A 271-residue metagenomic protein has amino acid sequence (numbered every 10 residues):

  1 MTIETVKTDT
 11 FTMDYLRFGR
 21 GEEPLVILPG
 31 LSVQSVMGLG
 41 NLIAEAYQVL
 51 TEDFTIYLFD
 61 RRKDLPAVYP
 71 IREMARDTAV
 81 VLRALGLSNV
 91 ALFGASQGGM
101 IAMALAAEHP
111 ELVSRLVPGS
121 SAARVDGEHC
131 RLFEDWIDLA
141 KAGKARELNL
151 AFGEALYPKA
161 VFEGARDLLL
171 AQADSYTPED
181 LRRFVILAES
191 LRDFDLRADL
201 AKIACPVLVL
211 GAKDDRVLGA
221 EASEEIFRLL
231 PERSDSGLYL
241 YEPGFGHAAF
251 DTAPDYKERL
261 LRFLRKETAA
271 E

Functional and structural regions predicted by a protein language model:
K7-L65: Conserved HGGG/HGGXW glycine-rich cap/lid loop of the alpha/beta-hydrolase fold
E73-V90: Conserved acidic catalytic loop of the alpha/beta-hydrolase fold
G94-G98, A102: Gly/Ala-rich beta-loop-alpha elbow adjacent to hydrolase catalytic centers
M103, A107, S114-G143: Flexible "cap/lid" loop of the alpha/beta hydrolase fold
G127-C130, E147-F194, A198-D199: Conserved alpha/beta-hydrolase catalytic His-Asp/Glu region
I203, V209-G211, D215: Short beta-strand/loop motif that positions the catalytic acidic residue of the alpha/beta-hydrolase fold
R216-A222: Conserved alpha/beta-hydrolase "acid-adjacent" motif
Y241-P254: Catalytic histidine-centered segment of alpha/beta-hydrolase-like enzymes
